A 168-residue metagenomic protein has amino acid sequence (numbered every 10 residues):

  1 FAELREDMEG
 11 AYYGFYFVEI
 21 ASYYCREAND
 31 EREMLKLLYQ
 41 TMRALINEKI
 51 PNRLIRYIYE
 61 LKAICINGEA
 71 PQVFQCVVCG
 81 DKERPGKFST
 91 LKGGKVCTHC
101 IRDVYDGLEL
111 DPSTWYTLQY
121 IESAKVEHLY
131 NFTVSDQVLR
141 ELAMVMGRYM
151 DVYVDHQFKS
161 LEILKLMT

Functional and structural regions predicted by a protein language model:
F1-T168: Non-catalytic alpha-helical scaffolds and adjoining flexible linkers that form interface surfaces for assembly
